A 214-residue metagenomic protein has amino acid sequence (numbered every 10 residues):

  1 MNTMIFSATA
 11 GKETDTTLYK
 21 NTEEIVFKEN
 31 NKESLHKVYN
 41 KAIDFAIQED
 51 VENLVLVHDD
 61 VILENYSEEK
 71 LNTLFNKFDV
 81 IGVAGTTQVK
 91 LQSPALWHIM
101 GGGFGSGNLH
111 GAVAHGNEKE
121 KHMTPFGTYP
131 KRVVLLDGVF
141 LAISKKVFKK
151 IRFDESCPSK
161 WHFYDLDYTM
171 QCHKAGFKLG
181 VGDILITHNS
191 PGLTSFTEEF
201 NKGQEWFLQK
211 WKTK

Functional and structural regions predicted by a protein language model:
M1-E29: N-proximal low-complexity "stem/linker" segments adjacent to membrane-targeting elements
N30-Y39, L63, W161-H162: A short, glycine-/small-residue-rich helix N-cap motif at loop->alpha-helix starts within glycosyltransferase
K32, I62-L109: Conserved donor NDP-sugar-binding/catalytic core segment of glycosyltransferases
N40-N53: Active-site nucleotide-sugar/metal-binding loop of Leloir-type enzymes
V51-I62: Short beta-strand-to-loop acidic/aromatic patch adjacent to the donor-nucleotide binding site
E118-I143: A recurrent flexible, glycine/aromatic-enriched loop bordering the glycosyltransferase active site that acts as
L135-L136, K145, K149-M170, F177-T187: Donor nucleotide-sugar recognition loop
G180-K202, W206: Active-site donor/metal-binding and catalytic loop motifs of nucleotide-sugar-dependent glycosylation enzymes
